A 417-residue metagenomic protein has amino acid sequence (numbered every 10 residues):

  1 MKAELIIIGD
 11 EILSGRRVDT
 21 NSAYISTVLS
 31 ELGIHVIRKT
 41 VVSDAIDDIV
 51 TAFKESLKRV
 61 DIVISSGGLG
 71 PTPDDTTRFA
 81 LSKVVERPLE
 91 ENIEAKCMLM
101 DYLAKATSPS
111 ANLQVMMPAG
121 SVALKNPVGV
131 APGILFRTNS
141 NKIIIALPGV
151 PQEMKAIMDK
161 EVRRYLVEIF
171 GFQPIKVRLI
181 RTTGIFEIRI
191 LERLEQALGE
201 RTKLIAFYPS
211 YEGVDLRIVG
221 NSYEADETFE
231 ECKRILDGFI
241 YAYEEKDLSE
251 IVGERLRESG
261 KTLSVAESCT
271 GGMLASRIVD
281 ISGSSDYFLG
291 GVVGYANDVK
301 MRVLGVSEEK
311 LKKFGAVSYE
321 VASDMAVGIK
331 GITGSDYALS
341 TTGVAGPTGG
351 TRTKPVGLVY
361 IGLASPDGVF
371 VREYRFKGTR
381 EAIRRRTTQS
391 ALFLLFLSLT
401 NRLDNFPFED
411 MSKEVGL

Functional and structural regions predicted by a protein language model:
M1-T40: Glycine-rich phosphate/diphosphate-binding loop of Rossmann-like nucleotide-binding domains
A3-L5, I144, L263: Conserved hydrophobic helix-helix packing surfaces used for dimerization/oligomerization
D10-E11, G68-P71, G149-Q152, G213 (+1 more regions): Short glycine-rich anion-binding loops that position phosphate/pyrophosphate groups of nucleotides and phosphorylated
S30-F53, E91-G129, V299-D336: Glycine-rich oxoanion-binding loops at beta->alpha junctions
D48-T51, K58, D75-I169: Proline/glycine-rich low-complexity loops and linkers
R137-E212, R217-E227, E231: Accessory alpha-helical/coil subdomains and C-terminal extensions that flank or cap enzyme catalytic cores
E224, F229-L417: Short alpha-helical segments enriched in small residues
